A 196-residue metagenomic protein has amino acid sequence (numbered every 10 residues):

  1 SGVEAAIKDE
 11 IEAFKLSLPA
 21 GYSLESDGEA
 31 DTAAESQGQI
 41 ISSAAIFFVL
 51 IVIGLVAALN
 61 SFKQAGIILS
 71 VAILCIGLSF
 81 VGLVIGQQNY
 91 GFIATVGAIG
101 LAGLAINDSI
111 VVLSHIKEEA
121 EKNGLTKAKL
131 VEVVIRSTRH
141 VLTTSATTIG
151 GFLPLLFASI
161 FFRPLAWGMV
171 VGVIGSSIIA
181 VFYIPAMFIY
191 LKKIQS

Functional and structural regions predicted by a protein language model:
S1-F47, V56-L59, K127-A128: Extracytoplasmic/periplasmic membrane-proximal domains and adjacent transmembrane bundles of envelope biogenesis
D9, A13, E118, E132 (+2 more regions): Charged/polar, solvent-exposed surface patches and flexible loops
I11-E12, L16, A45, G54 (+6 more regions): Non-catalytic alpha-helical coupling and interface elements of nucleotide-dependent molecular machines and regulators
E29-F47, A65, V133-T144, G168 (+1 more regions): Loop-to-transmembrane-helix entry motif
A33-A34, L156, F188: Nucleotide phosphate-binding site architecture
I53-L125, L130-R136, L142-F157, V171 (+1 more regions): Hydrophobic transmembrane alpha-helices and their membrane-interface caps in long multi-pass transport proteins
D108, A166, V170-S196: Transmembrane alpha-helices and their membrane-interface boundaries in multi-pass membrane transporters and channels
S159-P164: Membrane-interface catalytic loops of GT-C/OST-like multi-pass glycosylation enzymes that act
